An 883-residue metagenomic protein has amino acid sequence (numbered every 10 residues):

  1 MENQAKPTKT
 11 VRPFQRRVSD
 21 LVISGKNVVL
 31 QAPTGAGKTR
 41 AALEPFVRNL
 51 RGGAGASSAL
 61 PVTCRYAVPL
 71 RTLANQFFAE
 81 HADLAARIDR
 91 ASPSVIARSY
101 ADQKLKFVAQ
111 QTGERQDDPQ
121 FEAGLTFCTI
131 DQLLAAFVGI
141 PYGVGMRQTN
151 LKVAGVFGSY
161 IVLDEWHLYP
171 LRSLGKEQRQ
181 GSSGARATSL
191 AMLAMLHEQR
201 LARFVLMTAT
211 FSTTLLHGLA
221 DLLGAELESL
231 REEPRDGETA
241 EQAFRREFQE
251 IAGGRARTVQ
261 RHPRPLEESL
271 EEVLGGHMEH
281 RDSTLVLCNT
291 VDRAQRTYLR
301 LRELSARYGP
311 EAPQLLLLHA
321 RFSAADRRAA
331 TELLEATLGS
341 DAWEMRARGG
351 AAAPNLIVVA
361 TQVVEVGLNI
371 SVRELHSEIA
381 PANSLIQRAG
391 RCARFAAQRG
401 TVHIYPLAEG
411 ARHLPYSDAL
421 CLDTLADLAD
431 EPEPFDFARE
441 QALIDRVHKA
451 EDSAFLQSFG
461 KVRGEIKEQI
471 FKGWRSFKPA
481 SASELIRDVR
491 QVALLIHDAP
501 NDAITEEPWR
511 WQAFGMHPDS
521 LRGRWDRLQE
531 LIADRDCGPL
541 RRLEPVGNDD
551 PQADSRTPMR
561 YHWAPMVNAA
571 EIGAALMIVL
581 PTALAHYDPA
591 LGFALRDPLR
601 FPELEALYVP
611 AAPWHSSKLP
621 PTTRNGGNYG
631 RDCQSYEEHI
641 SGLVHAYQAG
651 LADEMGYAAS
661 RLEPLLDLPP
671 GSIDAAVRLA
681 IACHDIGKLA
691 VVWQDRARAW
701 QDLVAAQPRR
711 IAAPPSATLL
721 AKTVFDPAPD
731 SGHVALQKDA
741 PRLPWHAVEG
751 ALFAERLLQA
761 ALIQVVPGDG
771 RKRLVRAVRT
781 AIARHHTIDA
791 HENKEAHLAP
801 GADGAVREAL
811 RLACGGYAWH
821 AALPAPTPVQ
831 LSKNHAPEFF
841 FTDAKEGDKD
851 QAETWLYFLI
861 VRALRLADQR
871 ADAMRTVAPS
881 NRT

Functional and structural regions predicted by a protein language model:
M1-Q31: Conserved pre-motif I regulatory segment
G25-P45: Walker A/P-loop
N27-V28, L222, E226-L301: Conserved interdomain linker/interface between the two RecA-like ATPase lobes of SF2 helicase motors
T39, A59-A86, R98-Q103, T210-L216 (+1 more regions): Conserved Walker A/P-loop ATP-binding site and its immediately adjacent core in helicase/helicase-like ATPase domains
A86-Y142: Inter-Walker segment of RecA-like/P-loop motor cores
N150-L151, H167-R245: Post-DEXD/H (motif II) to motif III coupling segment of the RecA-like Helicase ATP-binding lobe
L216, E272, E279-R281, R296-T337 (+6 more regions): C-terminal helicase lobe and adjacent C-terminal extensions/tails of nucleic-acid helicase motors
D667-R882: Divalent metal-dependent catalytic cores for phosphoryl transfer on phosphate-bearing substrates
